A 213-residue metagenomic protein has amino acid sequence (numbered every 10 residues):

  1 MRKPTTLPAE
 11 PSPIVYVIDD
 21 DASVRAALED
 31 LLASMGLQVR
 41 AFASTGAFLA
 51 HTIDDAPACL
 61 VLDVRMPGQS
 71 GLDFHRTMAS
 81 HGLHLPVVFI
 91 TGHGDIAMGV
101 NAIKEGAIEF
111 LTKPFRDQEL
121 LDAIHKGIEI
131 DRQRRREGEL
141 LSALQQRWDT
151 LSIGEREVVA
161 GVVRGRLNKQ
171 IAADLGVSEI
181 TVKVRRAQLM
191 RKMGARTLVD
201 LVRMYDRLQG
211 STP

Functional and structural regions predicted by a protein language model:
A9-V24, L28-L32, T45, L60: Conserved acidic segment of CheY-like receiver
A43-S44, P67-D73, G94: Acidic catalytic/metal-coordinating carboxylates
A50, L72-H84, N101: Short amphipathic alpha-helix used as the core "switch/output" element in two-component signaling
D55-L62: Active-site beta3 strand of CheY-like receiver
D63, T91: Active-site residues of response regulator receiver
D95-A97, L111, F115-I124: C-terminal output helix
T181, M190-P213: Basic, Lys/Arg-enriched C-terminal extension of HTH/homeodomain DNA-binding domains
